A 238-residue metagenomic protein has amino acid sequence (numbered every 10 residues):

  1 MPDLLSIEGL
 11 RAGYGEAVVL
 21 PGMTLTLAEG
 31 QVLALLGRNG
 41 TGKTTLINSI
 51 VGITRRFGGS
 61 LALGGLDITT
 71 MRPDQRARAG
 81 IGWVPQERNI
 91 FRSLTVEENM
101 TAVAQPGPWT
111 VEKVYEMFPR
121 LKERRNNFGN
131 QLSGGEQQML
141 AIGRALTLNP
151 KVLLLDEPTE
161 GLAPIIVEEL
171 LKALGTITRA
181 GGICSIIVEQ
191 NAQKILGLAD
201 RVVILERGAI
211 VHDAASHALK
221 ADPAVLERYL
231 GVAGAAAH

Functional and structural regions predicted by a protein language model:
L36-R38: The feature captures the beta-strand-to-loop junction immediately N-terminal to the Walker
V51: Helix-to-loop junction immediately C-terminal to a conserved catalytic motif
G59-L66, A79, W109, K113-E116 (+1 more regions): Conserved ABC transporter NBD signature motif
A145-L146: ABC ATPase C-loop
L153-E157: Catalytic Walker B motif of ABC-type/P-loop ATPase nucleotide-binding domains
E168-G181: Helical segment within the ABC ATPase nucleotide-binding domain
